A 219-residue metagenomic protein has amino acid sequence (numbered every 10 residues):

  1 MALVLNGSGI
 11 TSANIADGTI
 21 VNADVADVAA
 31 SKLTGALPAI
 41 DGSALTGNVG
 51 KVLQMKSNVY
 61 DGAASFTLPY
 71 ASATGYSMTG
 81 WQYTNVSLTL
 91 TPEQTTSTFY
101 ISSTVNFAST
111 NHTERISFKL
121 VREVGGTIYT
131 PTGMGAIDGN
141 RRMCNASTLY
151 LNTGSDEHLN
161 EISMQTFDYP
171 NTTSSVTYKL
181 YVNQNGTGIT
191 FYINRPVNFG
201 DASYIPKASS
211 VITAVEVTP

Functional and structural regions predicted by a protein language model:
M1-W81: Fibrous stalk/shaft segments of extracellular and virion attachment machinery
T67-M78, P92-T98, S102-S175, K179-P219: Terminal beta-strand-rich extracellular "head" domains that mediate receptor/glycan or other ligand binding
V86-L88: Extended, low-complexity regulatory regions
